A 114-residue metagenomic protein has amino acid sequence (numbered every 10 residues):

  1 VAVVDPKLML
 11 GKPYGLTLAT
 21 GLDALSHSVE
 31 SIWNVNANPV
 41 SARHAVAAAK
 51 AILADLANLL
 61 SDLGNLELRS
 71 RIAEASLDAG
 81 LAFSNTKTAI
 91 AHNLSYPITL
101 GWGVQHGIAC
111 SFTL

Functional and structural regions predicted by a protein language model:
V1-T86: Carboxylate- and glycine-rich phosphate/diphosphate-binding segment that chelates Mg2+/Mn2+
T86-L114: C-terminal catalytic subdomain
